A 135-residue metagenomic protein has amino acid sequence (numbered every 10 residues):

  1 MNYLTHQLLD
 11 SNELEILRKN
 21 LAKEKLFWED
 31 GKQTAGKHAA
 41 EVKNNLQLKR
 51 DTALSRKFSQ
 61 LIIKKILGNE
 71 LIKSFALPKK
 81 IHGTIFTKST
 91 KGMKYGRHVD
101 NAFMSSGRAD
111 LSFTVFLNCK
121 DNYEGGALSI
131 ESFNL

Functional and structural regions predicted by a protein language model:
M1-P78: Non-heme Fe(II)/2-oxoglutarate
E70-L135: Catalytic core of non-heme Fe(II) oxygenases with the double-stranded beta-helix
